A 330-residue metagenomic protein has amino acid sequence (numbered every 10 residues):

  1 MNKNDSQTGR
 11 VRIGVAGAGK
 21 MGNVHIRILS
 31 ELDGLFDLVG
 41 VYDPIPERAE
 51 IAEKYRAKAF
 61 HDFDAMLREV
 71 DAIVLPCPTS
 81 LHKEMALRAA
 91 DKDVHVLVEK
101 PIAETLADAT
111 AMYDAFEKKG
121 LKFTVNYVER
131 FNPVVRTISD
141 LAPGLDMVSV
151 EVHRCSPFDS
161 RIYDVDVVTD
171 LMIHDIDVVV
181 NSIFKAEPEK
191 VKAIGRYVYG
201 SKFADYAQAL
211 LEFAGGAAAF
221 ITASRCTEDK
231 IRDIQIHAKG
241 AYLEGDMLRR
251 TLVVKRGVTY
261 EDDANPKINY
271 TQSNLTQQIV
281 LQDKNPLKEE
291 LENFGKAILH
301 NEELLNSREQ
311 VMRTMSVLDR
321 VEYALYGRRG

Functional and structural regions predicted by a protein language model:
M1-R10, A72-L75, A214, N293-G330: C-terminal helix-rich "cap/oligomerization" subdomain common to oxidoreductases
M1-Y55: N-terminal Rossmann-like dinucleotide-binding module
H25, Y55-Y113: Beta-loop-alpha module in the N-terminal Rossmann-like domain of NAD(P)-dependent dehydrogenases, especially those
H61, V98, F123-V125, G245: Hydrophobic residues in well-ordered beta-strands that form the structural core
A103-I162: A contiguous active-site-proximal alpha/beta segment in oxidoreductase catalytic domains
D159-D229, D233-Q235: Rossmann-like dinucleotide-binding domain that binds NAD(P)(H)
A217-E290, S307: NAD(P)-dinucleotide binding in Rossmann-like oxidoreductases
